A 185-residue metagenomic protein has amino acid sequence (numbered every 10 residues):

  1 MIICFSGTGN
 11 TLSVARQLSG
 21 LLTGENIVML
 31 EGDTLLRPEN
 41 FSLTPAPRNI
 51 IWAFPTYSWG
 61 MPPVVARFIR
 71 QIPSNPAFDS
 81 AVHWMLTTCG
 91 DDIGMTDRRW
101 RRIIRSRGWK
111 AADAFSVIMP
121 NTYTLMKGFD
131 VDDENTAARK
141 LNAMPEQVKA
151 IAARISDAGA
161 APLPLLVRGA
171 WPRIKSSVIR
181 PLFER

Functional and structural regions predicted by a protein language model:
M1-C4, T8-V14, S19-L35, T44-F183: FMN-binding flavodoxin-like domain, especially the glycine-rich phosphate-binding loop
